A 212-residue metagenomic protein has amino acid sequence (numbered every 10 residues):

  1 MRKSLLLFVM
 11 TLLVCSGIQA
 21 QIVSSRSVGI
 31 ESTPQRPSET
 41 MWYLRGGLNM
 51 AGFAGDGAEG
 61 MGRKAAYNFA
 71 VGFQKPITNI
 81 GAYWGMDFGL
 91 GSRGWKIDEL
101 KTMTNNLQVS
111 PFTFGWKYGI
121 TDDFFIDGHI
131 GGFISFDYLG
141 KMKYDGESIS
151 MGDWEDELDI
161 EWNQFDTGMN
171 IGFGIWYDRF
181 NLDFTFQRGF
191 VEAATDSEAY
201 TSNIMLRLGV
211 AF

Functional and structural regions predicted by a protein language model:
M1-S27, W42, L208-F212: Bacterial Sec-dependent N-terminal signal peptides
A20-Q74: Short glycine/proline- and aromatic-enriched beta-strand/turn motifs that initiate or cap beta-hairpins
I30, G46-L48, Y67-K75, F88-L90 (+4 more regions): Residues on the lipid-exposed face of transmembrane beta-strands in outer-membrane beta-barrel proteins
P37, P76-I80, G119-D123, Y177-F180: Outer-membrane beta-barrel channels and translocator barrels
S38-W42, M61-Y67, M103-S110, F124-I126 (+3 more regions): Residues that define the transmembrane beta-barrel architecture of outer-membrane proteins
G52-R63, R93-L107, D137-D166, N170 (+1 more regions): Extracellular/periplasm-exposed beta-strand and loop segments of Gram-negative cell-envelope proteins, dominated by
Y83-G132: Hydrophobic, well-structured mid-protein blocks that either form specific transmembrane helices
D87-G89, R93-K96, D156-F212: Predominantly the C-terminal beta-signal and adjacent terminal strand-loop region of outer-membrane beta-barrel
